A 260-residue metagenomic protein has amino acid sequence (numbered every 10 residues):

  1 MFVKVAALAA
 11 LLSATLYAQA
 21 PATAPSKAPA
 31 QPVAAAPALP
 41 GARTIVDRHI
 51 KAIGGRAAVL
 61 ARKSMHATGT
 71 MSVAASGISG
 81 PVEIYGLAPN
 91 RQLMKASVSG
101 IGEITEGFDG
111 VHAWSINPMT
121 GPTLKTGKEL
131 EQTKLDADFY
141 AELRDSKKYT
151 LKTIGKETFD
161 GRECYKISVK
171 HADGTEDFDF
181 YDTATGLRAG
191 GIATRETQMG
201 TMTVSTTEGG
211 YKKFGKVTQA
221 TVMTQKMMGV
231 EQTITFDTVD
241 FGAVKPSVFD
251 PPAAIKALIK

Functional and structural regions predicted by a protein language model:
M1-A7: Bacterial N-terminal signal peptides that target proteins for export
A9-A18: Hydrophobic h-region of N-terminal signal peptides that target proteins for export in Gram-negative bacteria
A18, S97-S99, D160-A253: Gly/Pro-enriched, hydrophobic low-complexity segments that function as extracytoplasmic propeptides/linkers
A18-P40, H49, K260: Compositionally biased, proline/threonine/alanine/serine-rich low-complexity intrinsically disordered stretches
R43-G121, K147-T158, H171: N-terminal mature ectodomain segment of secretory-pathway/periplasmic proteins
W114-Y140: Acidic/charged, solvent-exposed loop-and-adjacent secondary-structure segments enriched in E/D, K/R, S/T, and G/P
E131-K166, L187-G190: Short, conserved active-site entrance elements at the starts or edges of catalytic domains
A254-K260: Short, cationic low-complexity segments
